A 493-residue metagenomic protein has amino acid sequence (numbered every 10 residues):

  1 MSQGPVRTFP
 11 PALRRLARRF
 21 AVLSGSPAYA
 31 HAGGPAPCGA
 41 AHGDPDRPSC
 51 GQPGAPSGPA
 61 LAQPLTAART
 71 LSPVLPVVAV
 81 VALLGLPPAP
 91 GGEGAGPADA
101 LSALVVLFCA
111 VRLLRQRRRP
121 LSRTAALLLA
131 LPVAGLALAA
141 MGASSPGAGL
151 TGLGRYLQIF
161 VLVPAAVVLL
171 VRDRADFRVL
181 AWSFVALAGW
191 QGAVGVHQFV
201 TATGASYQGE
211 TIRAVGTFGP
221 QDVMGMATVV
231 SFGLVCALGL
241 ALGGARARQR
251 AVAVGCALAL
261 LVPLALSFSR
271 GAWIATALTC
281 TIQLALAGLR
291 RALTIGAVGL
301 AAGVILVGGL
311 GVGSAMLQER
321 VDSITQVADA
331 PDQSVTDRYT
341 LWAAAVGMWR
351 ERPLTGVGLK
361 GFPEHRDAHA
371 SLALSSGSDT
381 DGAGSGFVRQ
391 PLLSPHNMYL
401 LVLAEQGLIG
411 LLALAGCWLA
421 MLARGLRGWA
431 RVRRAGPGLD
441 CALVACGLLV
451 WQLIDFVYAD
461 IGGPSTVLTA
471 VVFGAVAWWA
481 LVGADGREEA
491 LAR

Functional and structural regions predicted by a protein language model:
M1-L138, A175-R178, W182, L481-R493: Transmembrane signal-anchor hairpin modules in multi-pass inner-membrane enzymes, especially those that act on
R7, C50, E405-V450: Hydrophobic transmembrane alpha-helices and their immediate junctions
A67-L71, R112-A126, L240-V254, R291-G296 (+1 more regions): Membrane-interface helix-loop-helix junctions at transmembrane boundaries of multi-pass membrane enzymes, predominantly
L107-Q116, A137-G192: Transmembrane alpha-helical segments and their membrane-water interfaces
R178-E210, F218-L286: Alpha-helical transmembrane segments of multi-pass inner-membrane proteins
G288-A330, G347-E351, L359: A membrane-periplasm/extracellular boundary helix in multi-pass inner-membrane enzymes that assemble envelope glycans
A330-V335, K360-V402: Interfacial juxtamembrane loops and adjacent helix segments that form the catalytic/substrate-binding surfaces
V444-R493: Transmembrane alpha-helices of multi-pass inner-membrane enzymes
